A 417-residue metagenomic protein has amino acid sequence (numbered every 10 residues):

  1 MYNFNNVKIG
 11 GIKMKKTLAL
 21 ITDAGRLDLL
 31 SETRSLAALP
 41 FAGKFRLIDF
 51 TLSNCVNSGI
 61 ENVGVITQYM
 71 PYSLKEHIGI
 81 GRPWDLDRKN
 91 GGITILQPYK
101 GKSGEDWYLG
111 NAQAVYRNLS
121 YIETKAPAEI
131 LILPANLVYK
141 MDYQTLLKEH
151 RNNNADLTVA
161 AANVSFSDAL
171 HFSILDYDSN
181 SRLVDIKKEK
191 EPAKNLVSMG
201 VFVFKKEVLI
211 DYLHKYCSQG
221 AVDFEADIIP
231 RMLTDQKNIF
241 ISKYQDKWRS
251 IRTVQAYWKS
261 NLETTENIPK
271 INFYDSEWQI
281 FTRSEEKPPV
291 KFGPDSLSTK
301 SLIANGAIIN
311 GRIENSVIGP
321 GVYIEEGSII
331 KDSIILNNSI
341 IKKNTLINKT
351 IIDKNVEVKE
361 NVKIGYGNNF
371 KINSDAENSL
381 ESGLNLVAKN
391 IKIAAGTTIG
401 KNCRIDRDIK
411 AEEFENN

Functional and structural regions predicted by a protein language model:
Y2-T22, E207, K215-N417: Left-handed beta-helix
Y2-T264, I372-A376, S382-G383, K389-N390: Unchanged
